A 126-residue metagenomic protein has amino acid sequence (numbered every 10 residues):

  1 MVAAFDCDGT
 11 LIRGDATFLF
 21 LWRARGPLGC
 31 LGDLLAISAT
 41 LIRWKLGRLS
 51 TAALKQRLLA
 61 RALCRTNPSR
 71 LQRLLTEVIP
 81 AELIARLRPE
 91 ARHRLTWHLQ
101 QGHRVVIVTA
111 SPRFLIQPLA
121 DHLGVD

Functional and structural regions predicted by a protein language model:
M1-L46: Active-site neighborhood of HAD-like aspartate-dependent phosphohydrolases
G9, L71, T109: Residue-level signature of catalytic and energy-coupling elements of molecular machines, predominantly ATP/GTP-dependent
D15, A53-L54, R73, F114: A generic alpha-helix surface/boundary motif
L28, R48-S50, S69: Short helix-capping/linker segments at secondary-structure and domain boundaries
R43-A52, R57: A short secondary-structure junction motif
L54-E90: Metal-dependent phosphoesterase signature
R94-L123: Substrate-recognition element of Asp-dependent hydrolases with the DxDx(T/V) motif
D126: Receiver (REC) domain switch/active-site residues of two-component response regulators
